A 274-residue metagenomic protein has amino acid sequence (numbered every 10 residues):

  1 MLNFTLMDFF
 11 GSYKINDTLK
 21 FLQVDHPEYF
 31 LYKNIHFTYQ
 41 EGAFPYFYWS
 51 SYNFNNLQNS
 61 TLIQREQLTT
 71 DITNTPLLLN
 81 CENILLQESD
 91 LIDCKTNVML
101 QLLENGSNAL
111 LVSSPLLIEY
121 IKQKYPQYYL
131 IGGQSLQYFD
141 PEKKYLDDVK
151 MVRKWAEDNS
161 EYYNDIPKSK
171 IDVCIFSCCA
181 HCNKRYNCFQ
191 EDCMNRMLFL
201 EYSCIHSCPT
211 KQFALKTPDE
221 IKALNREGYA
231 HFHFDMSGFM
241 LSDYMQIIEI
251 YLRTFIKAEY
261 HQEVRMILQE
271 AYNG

Functional and structural regions predicted by a protein language model:
M1-G274: Active-site pocket-lining/capping segments in soluble small-molecule metabolic enzymes
